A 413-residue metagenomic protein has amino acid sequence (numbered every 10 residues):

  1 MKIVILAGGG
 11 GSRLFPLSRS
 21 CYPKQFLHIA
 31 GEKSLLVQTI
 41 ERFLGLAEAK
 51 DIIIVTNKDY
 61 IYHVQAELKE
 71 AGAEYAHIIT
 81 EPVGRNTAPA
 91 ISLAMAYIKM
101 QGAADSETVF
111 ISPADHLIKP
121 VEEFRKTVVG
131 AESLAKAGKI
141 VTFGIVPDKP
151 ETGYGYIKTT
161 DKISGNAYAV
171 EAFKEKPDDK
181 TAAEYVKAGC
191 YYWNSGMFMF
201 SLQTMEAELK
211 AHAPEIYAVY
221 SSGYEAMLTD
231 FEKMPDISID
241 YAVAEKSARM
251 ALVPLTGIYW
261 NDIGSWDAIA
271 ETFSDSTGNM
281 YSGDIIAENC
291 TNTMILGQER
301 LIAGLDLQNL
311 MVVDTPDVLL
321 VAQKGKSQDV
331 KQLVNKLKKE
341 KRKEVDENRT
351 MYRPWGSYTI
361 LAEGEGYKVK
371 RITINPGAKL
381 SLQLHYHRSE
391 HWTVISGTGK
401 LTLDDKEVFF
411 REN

Functional and structural regions predicted by a protein language model:
K2-I5, R13-P16, S20, H28-P113 (+3 more regions): Conserved N-terminal catalytic core of the sugar/cofactor nucleotidyltransferase
L6-A7, V55, F110-P113, T142-V146 (+3 more regions): Short beta-strand segments
F26, L36, A94, D115 (+4 more regions): Residue-level signal for inorganic ion chemistry
G31, E41, G45-E48, K69 (+10 more regions): Generic secondary-structure signature for well-ordered alpha-helical cores
I54, T80, F110-I111, T142-G144 (+2 more regions): General beta-strand structural signal in soluble alpha/beta enzymes
V109, C190, M197-F198, N261 (+1 more regions): A residue-level structural signature of the nucleotidyltransferase/glycosyltransferase Rossmann-like core
P120-A218, E225-M234, A251: Conserved core of the sugar-phosphate nucleotidyltransferase
L202-T393, T398-E412: Left-handed beta-helix
